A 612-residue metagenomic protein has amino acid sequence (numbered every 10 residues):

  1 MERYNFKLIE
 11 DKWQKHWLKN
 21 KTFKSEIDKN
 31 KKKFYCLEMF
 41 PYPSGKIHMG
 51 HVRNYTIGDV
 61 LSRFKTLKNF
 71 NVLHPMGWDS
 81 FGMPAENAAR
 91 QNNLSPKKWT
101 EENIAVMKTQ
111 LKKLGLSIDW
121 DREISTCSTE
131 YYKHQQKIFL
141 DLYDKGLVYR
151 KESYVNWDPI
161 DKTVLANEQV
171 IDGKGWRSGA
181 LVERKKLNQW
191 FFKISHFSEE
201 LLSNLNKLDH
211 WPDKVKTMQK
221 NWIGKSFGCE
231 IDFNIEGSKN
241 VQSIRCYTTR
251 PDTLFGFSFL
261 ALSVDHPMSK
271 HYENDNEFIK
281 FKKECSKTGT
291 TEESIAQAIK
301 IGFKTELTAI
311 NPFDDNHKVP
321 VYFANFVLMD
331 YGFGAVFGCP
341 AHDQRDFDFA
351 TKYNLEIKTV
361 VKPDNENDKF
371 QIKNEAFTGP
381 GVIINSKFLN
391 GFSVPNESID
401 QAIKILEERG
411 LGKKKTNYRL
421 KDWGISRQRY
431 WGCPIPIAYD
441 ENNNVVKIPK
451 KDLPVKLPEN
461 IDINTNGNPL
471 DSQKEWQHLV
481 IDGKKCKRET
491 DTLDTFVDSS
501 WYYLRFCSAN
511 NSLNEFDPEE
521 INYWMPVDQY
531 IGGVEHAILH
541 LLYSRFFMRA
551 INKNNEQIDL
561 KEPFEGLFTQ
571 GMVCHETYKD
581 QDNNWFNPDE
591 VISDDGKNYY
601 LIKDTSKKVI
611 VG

Functional and structural regions predicted by a protein language model:
M1-L37, T66-P75, W99-K108, H210 (+2 more regions): Conserved oxyanion/phosphate-binding beta-strand-loop segments in alpha/beta enzyme cores
R3, K12, H16-N20, Q91-I244 (+5 more regions): Residue patterns forming the tRNA-binding/recognition surfaces of aminoacyl-tRNA synthetases and related DALR
N30-K31, F40, P75-P84, E123-Y131 (+3 more regions): Short, solvent-exposed turn/loop segments enriched in Gly/Ser/Thr/Pro and often Arg
Y42-L73, I171-W176, K280, Y331-K362 (+1 more regions): Conserved active-site neighborhood of enzyme catalytic/cofactor-binding cores
G58, N71, H266-P363: Catalytic alpha/beta core of large soluble enzyme barrels
I194-S226, F257, S263-G302, K451-L479: Amphipathic alpha-helical
I231, R245, K304-V321, F326 (+4 more regions): Active-site and channel-lining beta-strand-loop segments that bind or position nucleotide-derived/phosphorylated
K282-E306, D315, V360-P363, F388-N396 (+3 more regions): Conserved catalytic alpha/beta cores of large enzymes that bind or transform nucleotide phosphates and polynucleotides
